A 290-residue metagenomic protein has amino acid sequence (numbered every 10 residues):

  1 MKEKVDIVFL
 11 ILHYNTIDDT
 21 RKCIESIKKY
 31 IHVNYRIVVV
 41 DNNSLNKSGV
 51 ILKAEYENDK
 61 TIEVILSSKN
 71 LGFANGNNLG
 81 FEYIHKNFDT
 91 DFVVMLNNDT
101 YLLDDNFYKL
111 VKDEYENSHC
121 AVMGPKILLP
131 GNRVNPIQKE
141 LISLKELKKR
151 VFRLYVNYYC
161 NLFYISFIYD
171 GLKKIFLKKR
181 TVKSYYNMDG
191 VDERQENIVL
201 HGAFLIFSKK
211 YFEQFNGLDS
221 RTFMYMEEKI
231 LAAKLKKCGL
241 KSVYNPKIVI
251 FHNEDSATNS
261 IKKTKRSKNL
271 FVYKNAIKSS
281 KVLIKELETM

Functional and structural regions predicted by a protein language model:
I17, S26, D41-I51, K69 (+1 more regions): A conserved acidic beta->alpha catalytic loop
E25-Y35: Short, acidic, metal-binding catalytic loop of nucleotide-sugar glycosyltransferases
S67-N87: Glycine-rich, basic loop-to-helix element that forms the pyrophosphate-binding segment of sugar-nucleotide handling
D89-Y101: Short beta-strand-to-loop acidic/aromatic patch adjacent to the donor-nucleotide binding site
Y101-K139: Conserved donor NDP-sugar-binding/catalytic core segment of glycosyltransferases
Y159, M226-M290: Active-site-adjacent helix/loop segment of glycosyltransferases that harbors family-specific signature motifs
C160-K178, Y185-F207, R266-F271: A recurrent flexible, glycine/aromatic-enriched loop bordering the glycosyltransferase active site that acts as
G190-E193, I198-I248: A short, conserved alpha-helix in the catalytic core of glycosyltransferases
